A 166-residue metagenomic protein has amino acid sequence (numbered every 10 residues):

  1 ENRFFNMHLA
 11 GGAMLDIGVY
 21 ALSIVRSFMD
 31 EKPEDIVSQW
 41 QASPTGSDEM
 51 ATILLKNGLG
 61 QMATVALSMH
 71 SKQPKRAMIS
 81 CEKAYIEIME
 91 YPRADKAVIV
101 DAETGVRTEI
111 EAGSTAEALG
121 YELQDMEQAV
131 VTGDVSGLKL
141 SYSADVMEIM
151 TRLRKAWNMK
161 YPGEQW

Functional and structural regions predicted by a protein language model:
E1-I36: Predominantly a Rossmann-like dinucleotide-binding segment in NAD(P)-dependent oxidoreductases
N2, H8-A10, A112, Q128-V131: Preference for short coil/turn "hinge" residues that link or interrupt alpha-helices
G18-L22, L119-L123, S143-V146: A structural signal for well-ordered alpha-helical scaffolds and beta->alpha junctions
F28-E31, Y85-I86, L153-A156, K160: Phosphate/oxyanion-binding loops and surfaces in catalytic or ligand/nucleic-acid-binding neighborhoods
W40-D48, N57-Q128, D134-S141: NAD(P)-dinucleotide binding in Rossmann-like oxidoreductases
G46-M50, E148-T151: Short, mixed-charge aromatic SLiMs
G58, D125-W166: C-terminal helix-rich "cap/oligomerization" subdomain common to oxidoreductases
